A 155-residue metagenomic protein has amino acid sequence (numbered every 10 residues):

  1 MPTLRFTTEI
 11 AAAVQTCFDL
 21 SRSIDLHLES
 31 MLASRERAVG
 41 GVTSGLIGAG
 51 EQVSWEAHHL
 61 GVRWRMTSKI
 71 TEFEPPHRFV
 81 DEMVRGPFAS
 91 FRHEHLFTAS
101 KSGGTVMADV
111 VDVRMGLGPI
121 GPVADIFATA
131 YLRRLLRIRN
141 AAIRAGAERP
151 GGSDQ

Functional and structural regions predicted by a protein language model:
M1-T43, G48: Hydrophobic ligand-binding cavity/cleft-lining segments
T3-R5, R63-T67, S90-H93: Short, surface-exposed coil-to-beta transition loops
R5-A11, E56, K69, L96-T98 (+1 more regions): Generic structural detector for well-ordered beta-strands
I10-A12, H59-G61, E72, P87 (+1 more regions): Beta-strand elements of well-folded, non-transmembrane domains
A12-V14, E74-P75, S100-S102: Short loop segments at secondary-structure junctions
L28, A38-R85, V106, I138-G146 (+1 more regions): Glycine-rich portal/gate segments that line the openings of hydrophobic small-molecule binding cavities
V80-R134, D154: Beta-strand/loop substructures that line and gate deep hydrophobic ligand-binding cavities in soluble
